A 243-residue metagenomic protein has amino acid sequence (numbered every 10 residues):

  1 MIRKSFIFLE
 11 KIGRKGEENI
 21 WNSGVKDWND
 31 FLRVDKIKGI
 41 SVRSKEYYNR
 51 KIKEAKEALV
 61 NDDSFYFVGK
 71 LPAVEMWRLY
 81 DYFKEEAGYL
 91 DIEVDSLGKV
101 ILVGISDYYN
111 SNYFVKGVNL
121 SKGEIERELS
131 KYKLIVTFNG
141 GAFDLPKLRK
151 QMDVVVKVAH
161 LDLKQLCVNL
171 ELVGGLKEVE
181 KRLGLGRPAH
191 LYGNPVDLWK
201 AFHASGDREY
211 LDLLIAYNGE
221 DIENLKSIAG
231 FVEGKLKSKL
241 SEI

Functional and structural regions predicted by a protein language model:
M1-K4, N61-L71, L240-I243: Long, contiguous secondary-structure blocks with strong helical propensity
I2-R50: Helix-hairpin-helix
G16, D27, D144, D221-N224: Short phosphate-engaging motifs
G39-L71: Sterile Alpha Motif
F65-L134: Conserved RNase H-like, two-metal-ion catalytic cores of nucleic-acid enzymes
D91-E93, D144, D162, D221: Acidic active-site catalytic centers that drive phospho-/nucleotidyl reactions and related ester hydrolyses
G104-G186: Conserved DEDDh/DEDDy metal-dependent 3′-5′ exonuclease domain
L183-I243: Acidic, Mg2+-coordinating catalytic module of metal-dependent nucleases/exonucleases that use a two-metal-ion mechanism
